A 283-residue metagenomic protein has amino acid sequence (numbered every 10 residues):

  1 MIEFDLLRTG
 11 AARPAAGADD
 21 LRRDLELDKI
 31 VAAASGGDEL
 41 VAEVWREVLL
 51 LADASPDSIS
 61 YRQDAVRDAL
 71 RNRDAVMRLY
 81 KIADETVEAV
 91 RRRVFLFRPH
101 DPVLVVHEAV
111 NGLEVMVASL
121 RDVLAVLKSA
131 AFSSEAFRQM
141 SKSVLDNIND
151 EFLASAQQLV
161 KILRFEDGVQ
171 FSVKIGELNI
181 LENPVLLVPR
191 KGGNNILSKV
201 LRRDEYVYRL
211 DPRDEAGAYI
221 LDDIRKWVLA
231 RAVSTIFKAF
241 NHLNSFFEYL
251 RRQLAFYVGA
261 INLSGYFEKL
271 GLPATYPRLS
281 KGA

Functional and structural regions predicted by a protein language model:
M1-S172: Conserved amphipathic alpha-helical "coupling/scaffold" segments that transmit conformational changes between domains
I2-R8, F256-A283: Conserved NTPase motor "head" modules and their coupling/switch loops across ABC/AAA+ ATPases, GTPases, and GHKL ATPases
R92-L96, V233-K238: Short amphipathic alpha-helical segments and their helix-coil junctions
L104, N111, W227, S245 (+1 more regions): Charged, alpha-helix-enriched surfaces in structured cytosolic catalytic cores of large nucleotide-utilizing machines
A125, S129, P184, Y266-L270: Short, solvent-exposed secondary-structure capping/transition elements
K161-D214: Structured, charged N-terminal subsegments at the starts of enzyme catalytic cores and at intra-chain domain/subunit
R209-F237, N244: Extended, charged coiled-coil "arm/hinge" scaffolds of SMC/Rad50-like chromosome-maintenance ATPases and other large
S234-L272: Charged, surface-exposed helical/loop "interaction arms" that form contiguous linear patches used for dimerization
